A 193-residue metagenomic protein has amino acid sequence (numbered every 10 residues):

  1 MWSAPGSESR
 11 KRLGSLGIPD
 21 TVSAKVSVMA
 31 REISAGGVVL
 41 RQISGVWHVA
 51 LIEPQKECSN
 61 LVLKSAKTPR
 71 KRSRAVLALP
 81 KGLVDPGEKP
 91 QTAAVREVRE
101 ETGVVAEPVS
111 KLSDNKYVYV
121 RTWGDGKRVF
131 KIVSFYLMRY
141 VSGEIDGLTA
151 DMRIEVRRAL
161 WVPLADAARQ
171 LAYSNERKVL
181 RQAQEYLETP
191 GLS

Functional and structural regions predicted by a protein language model:
P5-S9: Intrinsic, low-complexity polybasic segments
G14-V28: Short, Lys/Arg-enriched N-terminal segments with co-localized hydrophobic residues within the first ~10-30 amino acids
V26-L79: N-terminal strand-loop-strand
S44-V46, K56-S59, D85-P86, D114-V118 (+1 more regions): Short, charged/polar surface micro-motifs in flexible loops or helix N-caps
A78-S113: The catalytic Nudix box helix
G103-E144: Active-site segment of metal-dependent pyrophosphate-handling enzymes, primarily the Nudix hydrolase catalytic core
F135-L137, D146-L180: NUDIX/MutT-family hydrolases
